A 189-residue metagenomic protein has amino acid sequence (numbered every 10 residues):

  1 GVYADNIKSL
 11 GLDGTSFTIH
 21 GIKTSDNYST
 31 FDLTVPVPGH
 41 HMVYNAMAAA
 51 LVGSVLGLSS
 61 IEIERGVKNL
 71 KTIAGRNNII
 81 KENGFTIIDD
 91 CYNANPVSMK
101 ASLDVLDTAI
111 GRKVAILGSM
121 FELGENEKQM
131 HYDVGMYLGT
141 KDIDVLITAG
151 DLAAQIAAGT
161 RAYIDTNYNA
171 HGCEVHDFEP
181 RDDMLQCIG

Functional and structural regions predicted by a protein language model:
G1-T30, I73-A74: Extended acidic/charged loop-beta regions that coordinate divalent cations and stabilize anionic phosphate/carboxylate
K23-Y28, P38-H41, M47-G189: ATP-dependent carboxylate-amine ligase
L33-P36: Beta-strand/loop nucleic-acid-binding surfaces
